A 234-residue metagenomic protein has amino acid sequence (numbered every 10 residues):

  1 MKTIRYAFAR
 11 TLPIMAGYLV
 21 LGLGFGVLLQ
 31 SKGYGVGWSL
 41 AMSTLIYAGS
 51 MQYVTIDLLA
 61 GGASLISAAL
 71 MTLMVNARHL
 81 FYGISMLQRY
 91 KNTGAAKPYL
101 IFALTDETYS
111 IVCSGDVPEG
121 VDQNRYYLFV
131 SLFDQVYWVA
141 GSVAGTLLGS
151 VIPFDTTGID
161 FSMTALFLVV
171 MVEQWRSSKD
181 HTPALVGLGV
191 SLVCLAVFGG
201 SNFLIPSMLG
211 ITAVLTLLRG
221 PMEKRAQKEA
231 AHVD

Functional and structural regions predicted by a protein language model:
M1-A7, G120-D122, R219-D234: Intrinsically disordered, low-complexity non-transmembrane regions of multi-pass membrane transporters
M1-Y6, Q30-V36, A60-L65, K91-T93 (+3 more regions): Short juxtamembrane and helix-loop transition motifs at transmembrane-helix boundaries in membrane proteins
Y6-I101, G115, Y137: Pore-lining transmembrane helices
L23-V27, I56, I84, T146 (+3 more regions): Transmembrane alpha-helix boundary and packing residues in multipass membrane permease domains and related
Y47-M51, M74-L80, L166-V172, S191-V193 (+1 more regions): Alpha-helical transmembrane segments and their membrane-interface exit regions
L70-D160: Helix-loop-helix junctions within the multi-pass membrane cores of secondary transporters/permeases
N124-P206: Membrane-embedded alpha-helical modules
